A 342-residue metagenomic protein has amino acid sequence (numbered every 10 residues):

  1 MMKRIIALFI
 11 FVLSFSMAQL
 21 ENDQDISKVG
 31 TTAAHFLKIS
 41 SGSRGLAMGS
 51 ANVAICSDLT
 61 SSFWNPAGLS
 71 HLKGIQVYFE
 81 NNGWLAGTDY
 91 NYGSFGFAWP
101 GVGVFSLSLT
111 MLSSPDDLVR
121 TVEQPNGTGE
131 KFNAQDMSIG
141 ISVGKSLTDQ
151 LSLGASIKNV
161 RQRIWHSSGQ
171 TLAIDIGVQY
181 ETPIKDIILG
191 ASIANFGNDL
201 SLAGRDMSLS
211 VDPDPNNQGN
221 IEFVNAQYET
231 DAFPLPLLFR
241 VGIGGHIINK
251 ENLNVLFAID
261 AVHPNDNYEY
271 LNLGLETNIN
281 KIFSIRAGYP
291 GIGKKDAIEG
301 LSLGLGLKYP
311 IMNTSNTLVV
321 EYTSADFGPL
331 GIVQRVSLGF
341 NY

Functional and structural regions predicted by a protein language model:
M1-T31: Cleavable N-terminal export/targeting peptides
Q19-Y342: Subset of outer-membrane beta-barrel
